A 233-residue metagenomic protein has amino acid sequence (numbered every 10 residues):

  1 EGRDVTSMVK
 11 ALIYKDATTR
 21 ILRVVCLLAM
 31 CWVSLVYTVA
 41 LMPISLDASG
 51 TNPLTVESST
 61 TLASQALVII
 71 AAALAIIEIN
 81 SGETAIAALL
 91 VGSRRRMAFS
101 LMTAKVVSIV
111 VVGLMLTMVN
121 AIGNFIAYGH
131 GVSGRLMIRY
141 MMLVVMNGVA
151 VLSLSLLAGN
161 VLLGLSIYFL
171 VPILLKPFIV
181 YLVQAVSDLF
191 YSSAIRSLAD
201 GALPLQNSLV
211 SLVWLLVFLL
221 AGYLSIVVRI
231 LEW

Functional and structural regions predicted by a protein language model:
E1, V213-W233: Junction motif at the cytosolic side of a transmembrane helix
E1-L27, L156: Aromatic- and glycine-rich beta-strand/loop motifs that create alpha-glucan
I21-L22, C26-N80, F99-L163, Y168-I173 (+3 more regions): Secretory targeting signals
I77, A88-L89: Glycine/small-residue-rich loop that forms an oxyanion/phosphate-binding "nest" at active or ligand-binding sites
L89-M97: Short helix-to-coil transition segments within interhelical loops that connect adjacent transmembrane helices
L182-S193: Extracellular/periplasmic helix-loop-helix junctions in multi-pass membrane proteins
